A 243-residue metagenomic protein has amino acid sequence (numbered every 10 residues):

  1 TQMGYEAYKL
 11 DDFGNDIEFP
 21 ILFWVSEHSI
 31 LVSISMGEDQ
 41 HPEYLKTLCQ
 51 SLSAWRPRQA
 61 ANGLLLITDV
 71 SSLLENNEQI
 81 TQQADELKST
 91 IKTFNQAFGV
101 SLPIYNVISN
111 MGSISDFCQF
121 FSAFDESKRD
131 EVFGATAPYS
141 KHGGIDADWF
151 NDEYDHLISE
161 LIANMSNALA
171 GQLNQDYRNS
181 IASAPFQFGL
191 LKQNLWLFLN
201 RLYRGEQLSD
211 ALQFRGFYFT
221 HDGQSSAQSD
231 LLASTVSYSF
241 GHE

Functional and structural regions predicted by a protein language model:
T1-E243: Basic, amphipathic N-terminal segments
